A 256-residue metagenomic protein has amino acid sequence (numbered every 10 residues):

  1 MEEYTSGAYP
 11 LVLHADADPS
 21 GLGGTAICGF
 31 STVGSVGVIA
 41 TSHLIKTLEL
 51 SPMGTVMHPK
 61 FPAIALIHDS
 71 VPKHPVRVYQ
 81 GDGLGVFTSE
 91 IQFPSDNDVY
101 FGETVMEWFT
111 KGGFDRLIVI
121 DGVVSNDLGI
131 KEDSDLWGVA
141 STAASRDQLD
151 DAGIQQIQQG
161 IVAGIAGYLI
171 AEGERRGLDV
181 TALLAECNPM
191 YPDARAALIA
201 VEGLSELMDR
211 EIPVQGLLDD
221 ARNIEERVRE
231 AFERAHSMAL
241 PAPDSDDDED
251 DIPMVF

Functional and structural regions predicted by a protein language model:
M1-I91: N-terminal short beta-loop-beta anion/metal-coordinating cradle
E2-T5, D179-F256: Extended, histidine- and acidic-residue-enriched regions that form the cofactor-binding/catalytic faces
S42-T47, E103-V105, L198-V201: Short, solvent-exposed amphipathic alpha-helical segments in soluble enzyme and RNA/protein-processing domains
S51, M106-L117, R175-D179, L207-E211: Secondary-structure boundary elements
S51-T55, G85-F87, I118, W137 (+1 more regions): Hydrophobic/aromatic beta-strand patches that form the interior of the parallel beta-sheet core in alpha/beta enzyme
P59, D121-V123, E186-N188: Short, ordered loop/turn segments at secondary-structure junctions
S95-R146: Internal, conserved structured core segments that host functional sites
N126-L207, M254: Catalytic cores of processing enzymes, dominated by hydrolases/peptidases, characterized by acidic/His-rich
